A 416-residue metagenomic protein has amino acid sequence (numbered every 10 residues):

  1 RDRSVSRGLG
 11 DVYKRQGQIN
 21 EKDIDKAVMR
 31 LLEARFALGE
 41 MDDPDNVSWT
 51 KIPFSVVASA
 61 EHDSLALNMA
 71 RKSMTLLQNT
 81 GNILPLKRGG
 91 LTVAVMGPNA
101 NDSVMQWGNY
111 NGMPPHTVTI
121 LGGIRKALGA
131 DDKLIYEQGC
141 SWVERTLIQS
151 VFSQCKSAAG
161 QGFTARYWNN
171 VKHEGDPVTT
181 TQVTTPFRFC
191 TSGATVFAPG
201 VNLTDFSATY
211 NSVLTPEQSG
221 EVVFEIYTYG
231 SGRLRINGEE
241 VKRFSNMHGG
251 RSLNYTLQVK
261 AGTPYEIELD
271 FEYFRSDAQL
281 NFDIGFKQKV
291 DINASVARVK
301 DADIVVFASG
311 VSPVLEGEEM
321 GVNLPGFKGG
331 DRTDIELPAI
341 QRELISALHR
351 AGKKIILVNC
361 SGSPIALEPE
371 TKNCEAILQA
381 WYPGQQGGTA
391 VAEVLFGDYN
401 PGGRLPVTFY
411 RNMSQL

Functional and structural regions predicted by a protein language model:
R1, R7, D11-I19, E33 (+1 more regions): C-terminal non-catalytic regions of proteins with extracellular/luminal or membrane-system context
D11-K14, V47-V56, R243: A short small-residue
N20-D23, A37: Structured, non-catalytic alpha/beta "coupling" segments that mediate domain-domain communication and provide generic
M29, E33-P53: Conserved, charged catalytic cores of large soluble enzymes
W49-V57, G90-G97: Charge-rich, acidic-biased intrinsically disordered regions
A58-H62: Metal- or metallocofactor-binding catalytic centers and their adjacent structured scaffolds across diverse enzyme
